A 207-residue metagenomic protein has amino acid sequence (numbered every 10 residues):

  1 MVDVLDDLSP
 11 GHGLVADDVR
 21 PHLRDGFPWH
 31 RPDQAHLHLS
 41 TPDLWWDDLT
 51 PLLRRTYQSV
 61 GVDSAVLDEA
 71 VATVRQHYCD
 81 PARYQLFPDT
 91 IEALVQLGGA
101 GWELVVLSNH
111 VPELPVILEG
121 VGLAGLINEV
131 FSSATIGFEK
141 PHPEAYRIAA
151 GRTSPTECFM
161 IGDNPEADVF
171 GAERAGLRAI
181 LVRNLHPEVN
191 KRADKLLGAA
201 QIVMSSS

Functional and structural regions predicted by a protein language model:
M1-P88, G99: N-terminal helical cap/lid subdomain that shapes the substrate entry/recognition surface in HAD-like hydrolases
G11-D17, V62-E69, I91, V95-S207: Asp-based, Mg2+/Mn2+-dependent phosphohydrolase catalytic module
